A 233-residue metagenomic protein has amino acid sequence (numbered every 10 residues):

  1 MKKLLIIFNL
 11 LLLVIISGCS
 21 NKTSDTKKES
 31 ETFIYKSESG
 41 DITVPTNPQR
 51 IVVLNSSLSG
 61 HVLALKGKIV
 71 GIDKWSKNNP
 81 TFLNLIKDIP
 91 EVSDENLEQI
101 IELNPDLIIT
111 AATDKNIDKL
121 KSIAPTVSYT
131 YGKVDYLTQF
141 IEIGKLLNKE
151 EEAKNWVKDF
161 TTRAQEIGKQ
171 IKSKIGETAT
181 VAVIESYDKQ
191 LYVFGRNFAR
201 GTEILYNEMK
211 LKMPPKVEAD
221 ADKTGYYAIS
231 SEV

Functional and structural regions predicted by a protein language model:
M1-L4, F8: Positively charged n-region of N-terminal signal peptides that target proteins for export
L5, C19-L54, E152-I184: Bacterial Sec-exported substrate-binding components of ABC uptake systems
K36, R50-L54, I69-I72, V92 (+1 more regions): Short, hydrophobic beta-strand segments that form beta-sheet elements in well-ordered domains
P45-P48, N55, S59, L63 (+10 more regions): Extracytoplasmic/secreted envelope proteins and their assembly/folding machinery, especially bacterial periplasmic
N55-E102: A short, structured surface patch at a secondary-structure boundary
L83-Y129, E177-T180, G195-V233: Binding-cleft/active-site segments that stabilize strongly anionic ligands or cofactors
K119-Q190: Extracytoplasmic substrate-binding proteins
